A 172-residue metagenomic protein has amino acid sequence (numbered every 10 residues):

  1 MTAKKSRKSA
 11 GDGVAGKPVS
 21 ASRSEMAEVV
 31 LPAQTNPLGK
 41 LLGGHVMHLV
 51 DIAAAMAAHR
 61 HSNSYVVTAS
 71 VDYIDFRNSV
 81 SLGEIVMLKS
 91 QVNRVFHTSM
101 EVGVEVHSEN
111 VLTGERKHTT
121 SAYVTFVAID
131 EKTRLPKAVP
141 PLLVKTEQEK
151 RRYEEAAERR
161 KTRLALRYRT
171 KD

Functional and structural regions predicted by a protein language model:
A3-K8, G13-G16, S24, S81-I85 (+1 more regions): HotDog/MaoC-like acyl-thioester-processing domains
G13, V19-A21, L41, I52-K89 (+3 more regions): Hydrophobic beta-strand-centered segment that forms part of the acyl-chain substrate-binding groove
P18-P32: Short amphipathic
A27-V30, D75, T125: Generic structural detector for well-ordered beta-strands
P32, A54-S62, F126, R160: Generic helix-packing signal
A33, P37, E131-K132: Short, ordered coil/turn segments that flank beta-strands lining enzyme active or ligand-binding pockets
T35-H48: A conserved, well-ordered hydrophobic junction motif at loop->secondary-structure transitions
